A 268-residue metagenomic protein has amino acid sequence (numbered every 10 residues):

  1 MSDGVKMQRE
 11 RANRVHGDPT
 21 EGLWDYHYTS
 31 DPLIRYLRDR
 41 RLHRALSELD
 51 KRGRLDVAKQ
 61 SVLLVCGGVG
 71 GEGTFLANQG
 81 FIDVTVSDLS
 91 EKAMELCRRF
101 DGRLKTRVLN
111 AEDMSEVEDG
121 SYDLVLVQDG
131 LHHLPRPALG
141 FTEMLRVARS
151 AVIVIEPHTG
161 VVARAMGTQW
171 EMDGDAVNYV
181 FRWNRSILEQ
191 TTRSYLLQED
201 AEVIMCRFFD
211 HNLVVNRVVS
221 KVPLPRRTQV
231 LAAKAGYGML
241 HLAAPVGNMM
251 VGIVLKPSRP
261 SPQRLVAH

Functional and structural regions predicted by a protein language model:
M1-D56: Conserved class I S-adenosyl-L-methionine
L64, G68-M114: Class I SAM-dependent methyltransferase SAM/SAH-binding core
L126: A conserved beta-strand element that flanks and buttresses the S-adenosyl-L-methionine
L134-E143: A short, conserved alpha-helix within the catalytic core of class I
R149-P157: Conserved beta-strand signature within the Rossmann-like core of class I S-adenosyl-L-methionine
T159-N178: Short, glycine-/aromatic-enriched active-site segment of Class I SAM-dependent methyltransferases
V180-E199: Short alpha-helix
M205-H268: A C-terminal cap/extension of S-adenosyl-L-methionine-dependent methyltransferases that defines the acceptor-substrate
